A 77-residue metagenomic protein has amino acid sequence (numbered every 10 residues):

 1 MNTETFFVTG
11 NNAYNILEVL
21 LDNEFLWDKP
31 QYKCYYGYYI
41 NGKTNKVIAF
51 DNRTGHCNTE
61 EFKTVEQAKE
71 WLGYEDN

Functional and structural regions predicted by a protein language model:
M1-E4, E66, E70-N77: Short intrinsically disordered terminal tails
T5-G10: Intrinsically disordered, low-complexity regions
Y14-E66: Acidic, low-complexity, intrinsically disordered interaction modules
